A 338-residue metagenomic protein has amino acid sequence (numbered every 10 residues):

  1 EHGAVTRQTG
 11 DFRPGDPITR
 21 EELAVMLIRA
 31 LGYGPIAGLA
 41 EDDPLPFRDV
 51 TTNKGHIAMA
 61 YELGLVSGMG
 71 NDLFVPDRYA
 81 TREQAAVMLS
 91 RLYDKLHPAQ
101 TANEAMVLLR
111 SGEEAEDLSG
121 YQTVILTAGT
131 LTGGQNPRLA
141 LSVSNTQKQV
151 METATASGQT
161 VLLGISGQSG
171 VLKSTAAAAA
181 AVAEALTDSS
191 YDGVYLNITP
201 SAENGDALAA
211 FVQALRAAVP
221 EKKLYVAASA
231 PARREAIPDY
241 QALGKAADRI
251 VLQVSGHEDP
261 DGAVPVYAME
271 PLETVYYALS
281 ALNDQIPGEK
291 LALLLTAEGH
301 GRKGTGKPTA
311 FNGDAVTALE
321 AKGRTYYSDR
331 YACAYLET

Functional and structural regions predicted by a protein language model:
E1-G55, S67-R82, R91-N103: Feature responds to low-complexity, polar/acidic, surface-exposed segments characteristic of secreted/exported proteins
A4, I28-I36, Y61-L65, S90-P98 (+8 more regions): Sec-exported extracytoplasmic/periplasmic mature domains
D16-E21, V50-K54, R78-R82, A140-Q147 (+6 more regions): Solvent-exposed, acidic/flexible segments
Q100-A183, A268: Glycan-recognition patch characteristic of GH18 chitinases/ENGases and related GlcNAc/peptidoglycan-binding proteins
A105-L109, Q122-L126, V161-I165, V194-L196 (+3 more regions): Hydrophobic faces of well-ordered beta-strands that scaffold small-molecule active sites in alpha/beta enzyme cores
D117-I125, A178-P200, P238-E258: Structural recognition of alpha->loop->beta junctions
G134-S142, S201-K322: Substrate-binding surface in catalytic domains of secreted glycosidases
R330-T338: Extracellular low-complexity, Gly/Ser/Thr-rich intrinsically disordered linkers and protease-sensitive activation/hinge
